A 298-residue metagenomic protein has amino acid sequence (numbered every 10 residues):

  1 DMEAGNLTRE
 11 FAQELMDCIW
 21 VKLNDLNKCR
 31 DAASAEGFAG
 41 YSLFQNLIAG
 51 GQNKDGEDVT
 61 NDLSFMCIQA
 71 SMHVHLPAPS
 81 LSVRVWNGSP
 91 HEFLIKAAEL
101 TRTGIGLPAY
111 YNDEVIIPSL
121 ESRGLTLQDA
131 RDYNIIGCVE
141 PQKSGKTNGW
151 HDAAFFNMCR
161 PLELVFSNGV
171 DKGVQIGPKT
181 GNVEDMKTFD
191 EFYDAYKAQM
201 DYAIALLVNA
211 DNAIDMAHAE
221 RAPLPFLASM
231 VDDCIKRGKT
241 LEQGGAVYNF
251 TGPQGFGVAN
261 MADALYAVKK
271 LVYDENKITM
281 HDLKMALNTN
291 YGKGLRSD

Functional and structural regions predicted by a protein language model:
D1-D298: Conserved catalytic cores of very large enzyme subunits
